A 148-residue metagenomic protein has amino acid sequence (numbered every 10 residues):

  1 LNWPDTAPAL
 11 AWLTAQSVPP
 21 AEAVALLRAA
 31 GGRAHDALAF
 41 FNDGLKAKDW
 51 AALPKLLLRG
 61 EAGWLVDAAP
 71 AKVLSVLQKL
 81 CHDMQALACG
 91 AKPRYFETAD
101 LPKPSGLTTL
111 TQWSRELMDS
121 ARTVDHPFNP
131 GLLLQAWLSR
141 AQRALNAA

Functional and structural regions predicted by a protein language model:
L1-A148: Charged, glycine-rich active-site and insertion segments that engage polyanionic ligands
